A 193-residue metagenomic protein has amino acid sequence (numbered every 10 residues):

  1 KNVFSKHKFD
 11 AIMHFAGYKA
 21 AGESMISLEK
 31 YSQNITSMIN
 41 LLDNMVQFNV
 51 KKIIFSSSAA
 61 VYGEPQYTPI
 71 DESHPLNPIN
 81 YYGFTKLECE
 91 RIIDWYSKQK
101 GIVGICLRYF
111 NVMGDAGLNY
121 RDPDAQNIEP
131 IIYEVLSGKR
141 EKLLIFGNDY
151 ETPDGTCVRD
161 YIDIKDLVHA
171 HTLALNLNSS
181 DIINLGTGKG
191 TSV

Functional and structural regions predicted by a protein language model:
K1-M113: N-terminal Rossmann-like NAD(P)+-binding domain of SDR-like oxidoreductases, especially those catalyzing
Q66-T68, A116-R121, C157-V158: Short aromatic-enriched loop/helix-cap "lid" or pocket-rim segments at secondary-structure transitions that line
P78-T85, R121-E129, D160-I164: The catalytic Tyr-centered alpha-helix of NAD(P)H-dependent dehydrogenases
C106, N119-P130, L144, T156: Conserved catalytic loops of nucleotide-sugar-dependent glycosyltransferases that act on lipid-linked
V112, I131-E151, R159-I183: Alpha-helical substrate-binding/gating segment
G186: Conserved S-adenosyl-L-methionine
